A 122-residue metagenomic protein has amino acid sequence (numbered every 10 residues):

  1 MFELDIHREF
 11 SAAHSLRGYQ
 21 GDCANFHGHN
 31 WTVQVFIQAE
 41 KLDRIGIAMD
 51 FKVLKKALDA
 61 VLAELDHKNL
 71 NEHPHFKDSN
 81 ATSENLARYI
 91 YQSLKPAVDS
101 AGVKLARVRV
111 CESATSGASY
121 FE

Functional and structural regions predicted by a protein language model:
M1-E122: Charge-rich, low-complexity N-terminal segments
